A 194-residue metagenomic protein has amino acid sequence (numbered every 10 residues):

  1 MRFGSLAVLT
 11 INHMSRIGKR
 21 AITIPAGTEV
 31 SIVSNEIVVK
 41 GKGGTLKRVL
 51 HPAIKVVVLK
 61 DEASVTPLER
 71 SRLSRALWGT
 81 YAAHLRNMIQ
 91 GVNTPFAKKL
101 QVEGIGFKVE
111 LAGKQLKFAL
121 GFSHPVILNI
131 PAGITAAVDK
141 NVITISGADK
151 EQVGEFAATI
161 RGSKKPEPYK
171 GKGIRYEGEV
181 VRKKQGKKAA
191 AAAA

Functional and structural regions predicted by a protein language model:
M1-H13: N-terminal amphipathic/basic-hydrophobic helices that include classical n-h-c signal peptides and signal-anchor
H13-A194: N-terminal intrinsically disordered, cationic/polar leader segments that include organellar targeting peptides
